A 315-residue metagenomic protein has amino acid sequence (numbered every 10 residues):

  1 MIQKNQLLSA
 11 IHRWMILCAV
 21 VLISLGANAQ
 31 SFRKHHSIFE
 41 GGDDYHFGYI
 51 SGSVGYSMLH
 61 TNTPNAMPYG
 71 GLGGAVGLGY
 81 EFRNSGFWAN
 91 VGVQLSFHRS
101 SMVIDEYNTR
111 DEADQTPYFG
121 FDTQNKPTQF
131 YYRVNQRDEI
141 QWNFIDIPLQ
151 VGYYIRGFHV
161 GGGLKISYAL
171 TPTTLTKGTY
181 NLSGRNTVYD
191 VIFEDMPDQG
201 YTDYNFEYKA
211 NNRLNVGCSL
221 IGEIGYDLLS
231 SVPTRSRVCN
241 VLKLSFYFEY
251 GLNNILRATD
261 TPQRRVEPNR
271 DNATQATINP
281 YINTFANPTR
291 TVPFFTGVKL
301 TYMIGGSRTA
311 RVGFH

Functional and structural regions predicted by a protein language model:
I2-M15: Bacterial N-terminal signal peptides that target proteins for export
V20-N28: Hydrophobic h-region of N-terminal signal peptides that target proteins for export in Gram-negative bacteria
S31-H46, R83-A89, L229-L244, S307-H315: Short loop/turn motifs that connect adjacent beta-strands in outer-membrane beta-barrel proteins
S31-R83, W88: Start-of-domain marker
K34, G52-Y56, G74-F82, V93-L95 (+5 more regions): Residues on the lipid-exposed face of transmembrane beta-strands in outer-membrane beta-barrel proteins
D44-G48, P68-G74, F87, Q141-I145 (+3 more regions): Residues that define the transmembrane beta-barrel architecture of outer-membrane proteins
S57-Y69, H98-W142, A169-G217, I255-F295: Extracellular/periplasm-exposed beta-strand and loop segments of Gram-negative cell-envelope proteins, dominated by
R290-H315: Outer-membrane beta-barrel "beta-signal"
